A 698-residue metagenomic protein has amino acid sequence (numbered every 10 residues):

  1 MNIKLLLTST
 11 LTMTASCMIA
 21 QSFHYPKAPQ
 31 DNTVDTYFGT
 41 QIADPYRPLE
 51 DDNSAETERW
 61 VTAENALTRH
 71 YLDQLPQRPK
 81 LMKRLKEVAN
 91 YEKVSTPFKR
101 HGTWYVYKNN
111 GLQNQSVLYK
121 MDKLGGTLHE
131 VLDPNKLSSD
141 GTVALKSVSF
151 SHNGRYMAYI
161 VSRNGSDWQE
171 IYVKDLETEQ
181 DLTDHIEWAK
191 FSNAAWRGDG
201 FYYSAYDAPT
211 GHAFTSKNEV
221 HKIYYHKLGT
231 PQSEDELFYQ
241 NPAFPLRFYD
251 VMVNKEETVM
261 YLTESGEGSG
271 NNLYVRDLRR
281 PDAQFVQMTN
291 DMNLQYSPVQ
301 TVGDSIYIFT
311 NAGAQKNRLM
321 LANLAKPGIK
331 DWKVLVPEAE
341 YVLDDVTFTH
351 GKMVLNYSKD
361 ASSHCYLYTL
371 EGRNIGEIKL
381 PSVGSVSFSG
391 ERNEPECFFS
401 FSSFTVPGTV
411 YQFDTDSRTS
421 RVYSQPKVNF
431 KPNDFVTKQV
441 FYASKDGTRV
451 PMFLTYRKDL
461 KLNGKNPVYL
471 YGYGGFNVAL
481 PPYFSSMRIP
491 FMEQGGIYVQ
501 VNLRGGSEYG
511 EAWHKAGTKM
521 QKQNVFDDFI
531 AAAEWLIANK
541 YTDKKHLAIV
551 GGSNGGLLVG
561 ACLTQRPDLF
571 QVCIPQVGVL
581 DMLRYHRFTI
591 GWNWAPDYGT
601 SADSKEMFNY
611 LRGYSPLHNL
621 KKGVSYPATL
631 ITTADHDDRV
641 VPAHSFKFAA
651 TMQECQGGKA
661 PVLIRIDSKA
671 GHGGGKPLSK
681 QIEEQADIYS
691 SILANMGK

Functional and structural regions predicted by a protein language model:
M1-L5: Positively charged n-region of N-terminal signal peptides that target proteins for export
T8-T14, I19-L370, N374-S382, V386-E396 (+4 more regions): Beta-propeller folds
N109, N311, S402, Y471-F476 (+2 more regions): Glycine-rich His-Gly loop
N135-V148, I160-S166, Q180, F413-T419 (+6 more regions): Cap/lid segment of the alpha/beta-hydrolase catalytic domain
A195, Y202, Y225, Y261 (+20 more regions): Structured core elements
F248, E257, G270, Y296 (+21 more regions): Active-site lining segments that contact anionic ligands and/or coordinate catalytic metals
G328, T347, T369-E371, G376-I378 (+10 more regions): Extracellular/periplasmic ectodomains of large secreted or surface enzymes and adhesion receptors
Q500-K698: Active-site-proximal cap/loop segments of hydrolase catalytic domains
